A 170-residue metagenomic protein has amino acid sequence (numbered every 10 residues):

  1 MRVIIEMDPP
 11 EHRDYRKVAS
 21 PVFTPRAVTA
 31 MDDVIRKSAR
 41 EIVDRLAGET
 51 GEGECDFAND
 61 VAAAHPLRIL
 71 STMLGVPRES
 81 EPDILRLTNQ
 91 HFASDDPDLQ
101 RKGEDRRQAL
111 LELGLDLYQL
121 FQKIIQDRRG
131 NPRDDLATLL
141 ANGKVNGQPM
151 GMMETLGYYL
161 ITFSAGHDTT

Functional and structural regions predicted by a protein language model:
M1-A58, L67-L85, N89-G103, R107-E112 (+1 more regions): Active-site substrate-recognition loop segments, prototypically the cytochrome P450 B′-helix/B-C loop
I5, T24, V28, Q126 (+3 more regions): Alpha-solenoid HEAT/Armadillo repeat architecture
H12, L110, G114, R133 (+1 more regions): Generic structural signal for well-ordered, non-membrane alpha-helical segments in soluble metabolic enzymes
D32-D44, G48-E49, Y118-G157: Helix-hairpin-helix/helix-loop-helix acidic hairpins
A63, L67, S71, L117-Y118 (+1 more regions): Central I-helix of cytochrome P450 enzymes
